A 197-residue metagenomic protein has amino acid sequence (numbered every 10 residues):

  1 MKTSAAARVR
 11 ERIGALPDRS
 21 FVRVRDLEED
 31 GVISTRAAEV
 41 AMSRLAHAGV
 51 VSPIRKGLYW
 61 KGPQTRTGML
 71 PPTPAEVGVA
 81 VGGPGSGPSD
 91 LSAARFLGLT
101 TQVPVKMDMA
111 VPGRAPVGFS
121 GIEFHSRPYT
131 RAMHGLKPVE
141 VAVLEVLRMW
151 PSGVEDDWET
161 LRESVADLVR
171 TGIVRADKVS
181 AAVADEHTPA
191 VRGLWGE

Functional and structural regions predicted by a protein language model:
M1-G82, I122: Short beta-edge/loop segments at beta->alpha junctions of small alpha/beta modules that act as binding/recognition
T3, G87, K137: Electropositive phosphate-/nucleotide-binding environments in soluble metabolic enzymes
R25, K106-D108, E159-T160: Short coil/turn segments at secondary-structure boundaries
D30-G31, A48, L97-T100, H134 (+1 more regions): Residues at alpha-helix termini
H47, L99-Q102, M149-S152: Alpha-helix capping at helix-to-loop junctions
P53-P63, P74-A132: Short gly/ser-rich loop at a beta-strand->alpha-helix junction or flexible surface loop bordering the NTP-binding
H125-E197: Hydrophobic alpha-helical interaction segments
